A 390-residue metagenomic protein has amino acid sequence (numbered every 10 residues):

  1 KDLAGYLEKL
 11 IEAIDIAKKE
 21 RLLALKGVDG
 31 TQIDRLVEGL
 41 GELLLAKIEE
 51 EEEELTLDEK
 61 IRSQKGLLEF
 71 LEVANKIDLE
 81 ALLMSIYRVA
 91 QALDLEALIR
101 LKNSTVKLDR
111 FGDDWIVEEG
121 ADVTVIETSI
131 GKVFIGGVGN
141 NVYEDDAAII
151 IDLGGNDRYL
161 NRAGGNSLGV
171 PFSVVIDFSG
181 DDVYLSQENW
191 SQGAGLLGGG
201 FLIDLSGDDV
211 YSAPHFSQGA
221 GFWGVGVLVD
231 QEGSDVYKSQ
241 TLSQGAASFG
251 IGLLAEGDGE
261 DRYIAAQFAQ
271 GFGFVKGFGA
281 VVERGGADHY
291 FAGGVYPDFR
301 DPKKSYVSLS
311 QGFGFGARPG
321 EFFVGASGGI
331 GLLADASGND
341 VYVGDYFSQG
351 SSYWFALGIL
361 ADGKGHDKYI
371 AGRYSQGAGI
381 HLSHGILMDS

Functional and structural regions predicted by a protein language model:
K1-G137: Terminal non-domain segments
V89-D181, W190, G329-D335: N-terminal segments that cap or nucleate solenoid repeat domains
V125-G131, I135-G137, R162, P214-S217 (+1 more regions): Acidic, Ser/Thr/Pro/Gly-enriched interdomain connector segments
G131-G136, A147-L153, V170-S179, A194-S206 (+7 more regions): Well-ordered beta-strand segments characteristic of repetitive beta-sheet solenoids
N141-Y143, R158-A163, V183-E188, V210-F216 (+5 more regions): Beta-strand-rich extracellular passenger or scaffold domains
S186-S191, G195-D204, D208-S217, F222-W223 (+1 more regions): A generic tandem-repeat structural signature
W190-G193, G219, Q244-G245, A269-F272 (+3 more regions): Acidic/polar low-complexity surface segments
R262, S308-G316, V341, L360 (+1 more regions): Short, flexible domain-boundary/linker segments around small modular repeats
